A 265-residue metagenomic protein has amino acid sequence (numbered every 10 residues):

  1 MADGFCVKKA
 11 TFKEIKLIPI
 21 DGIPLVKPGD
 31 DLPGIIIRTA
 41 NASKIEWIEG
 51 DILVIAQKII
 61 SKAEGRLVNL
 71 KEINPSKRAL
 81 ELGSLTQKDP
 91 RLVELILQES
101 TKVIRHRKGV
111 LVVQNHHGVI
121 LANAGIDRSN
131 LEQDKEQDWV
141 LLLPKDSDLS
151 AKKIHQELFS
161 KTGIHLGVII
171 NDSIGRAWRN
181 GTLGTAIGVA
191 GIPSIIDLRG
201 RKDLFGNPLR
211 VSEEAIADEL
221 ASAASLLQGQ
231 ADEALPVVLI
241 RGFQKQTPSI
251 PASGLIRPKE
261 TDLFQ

Functional and structural regions predicted by a protein language model:
A2-Q265: N-terminal and secondary-structure boundary signal
